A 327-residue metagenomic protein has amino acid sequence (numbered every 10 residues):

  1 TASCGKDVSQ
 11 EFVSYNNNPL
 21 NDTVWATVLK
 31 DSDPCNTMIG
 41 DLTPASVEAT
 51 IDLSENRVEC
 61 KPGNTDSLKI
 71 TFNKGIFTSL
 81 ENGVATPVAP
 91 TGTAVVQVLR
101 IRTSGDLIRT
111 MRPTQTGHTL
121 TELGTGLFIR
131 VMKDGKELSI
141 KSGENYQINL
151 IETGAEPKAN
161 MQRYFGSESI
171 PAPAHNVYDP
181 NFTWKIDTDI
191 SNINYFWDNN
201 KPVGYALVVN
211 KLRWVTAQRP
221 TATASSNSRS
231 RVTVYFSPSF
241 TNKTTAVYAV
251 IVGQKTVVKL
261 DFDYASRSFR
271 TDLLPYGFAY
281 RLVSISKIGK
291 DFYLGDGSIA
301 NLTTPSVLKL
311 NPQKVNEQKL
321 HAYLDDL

Functional and structural regions predicted by a protein language model:
A2-S3: C-terminal motif of bacterial Sec signal peptides marking the signal peptidase cleavage site
D7-S67, G75-T91, L99-L327: Proteolytic cleavage junctions
